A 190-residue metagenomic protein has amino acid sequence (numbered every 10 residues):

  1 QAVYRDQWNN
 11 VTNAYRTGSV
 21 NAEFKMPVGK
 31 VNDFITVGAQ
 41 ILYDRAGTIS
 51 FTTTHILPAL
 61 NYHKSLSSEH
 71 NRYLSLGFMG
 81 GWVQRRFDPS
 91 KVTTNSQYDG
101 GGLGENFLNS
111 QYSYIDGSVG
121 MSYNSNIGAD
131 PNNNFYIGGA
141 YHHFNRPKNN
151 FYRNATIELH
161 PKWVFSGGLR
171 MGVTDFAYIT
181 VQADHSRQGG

Functional and structural regions predicted by a protein language model:
Q1-G190: Subset of outer-membrane beta-barrel
